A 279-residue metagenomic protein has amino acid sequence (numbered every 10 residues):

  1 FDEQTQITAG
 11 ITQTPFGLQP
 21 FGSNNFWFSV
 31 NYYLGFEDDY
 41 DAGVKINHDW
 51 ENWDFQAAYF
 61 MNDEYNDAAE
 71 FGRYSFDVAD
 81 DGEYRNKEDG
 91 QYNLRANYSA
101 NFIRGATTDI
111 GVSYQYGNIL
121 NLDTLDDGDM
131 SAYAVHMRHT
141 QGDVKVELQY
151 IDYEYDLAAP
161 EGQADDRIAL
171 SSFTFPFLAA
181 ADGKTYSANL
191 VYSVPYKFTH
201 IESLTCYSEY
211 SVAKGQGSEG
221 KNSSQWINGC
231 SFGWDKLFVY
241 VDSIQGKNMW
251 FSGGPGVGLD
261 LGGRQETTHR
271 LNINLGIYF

Functional and structural regions predicted by a protein language model:
F1-N66, Y98-N101, S187, V241 (+1 more regions): Outer membrane beta-barrel
E3-Q4, F16, I46, N52 (+3 more regions): Short loop/turn motifs that connect adjacent beta-strands in outer-membrane beta-barrel proteins
I7-A9, F55-A57, T108-V112, V135 (+6 more regions): Transmembrane beta-strands of outer-membrane beta-barrel proteins
I11-P15, W50-N52, Y59-D63, A100 (+8 more regions): Transmembrane beta-strands of outer-membrane beta-barrel pores
D38-A42, D49-E51, E88-Y92, D129-Y133 (+4 more regions): Residues that define the transmembrane beta-barrel architecture of outer-membrane proteins
E64-P176: Surface-exposed beta-loop-beta
L94, A188-L190, Q265-F279: Outer-membrane beta-barrel "beta-signal"
E161-G233, Y240-I244, S252: Outer membrane beta-barrel transmembrane domains
